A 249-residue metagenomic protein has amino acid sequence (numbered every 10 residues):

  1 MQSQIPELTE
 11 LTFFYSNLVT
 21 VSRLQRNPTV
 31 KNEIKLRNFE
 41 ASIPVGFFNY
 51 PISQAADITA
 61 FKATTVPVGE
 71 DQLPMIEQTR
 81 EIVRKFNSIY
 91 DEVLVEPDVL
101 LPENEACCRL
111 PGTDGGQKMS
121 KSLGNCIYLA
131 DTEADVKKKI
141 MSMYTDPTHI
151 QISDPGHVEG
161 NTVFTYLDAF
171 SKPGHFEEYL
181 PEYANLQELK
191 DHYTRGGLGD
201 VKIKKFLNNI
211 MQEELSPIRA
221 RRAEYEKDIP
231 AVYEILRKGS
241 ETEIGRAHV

Functional and structural regions predicted by a protein language model:
M1-G115: Divalent-metal (Mg2+/Mn2+/Ca2+)-assisted nucleotide/phosphate chemistry catalytic cores
R80-R246: Conserved nucleotide- and phosphate/pyrophosphate-binding catalytic cores in adenylate/nucleotidyl-handling enzymes
